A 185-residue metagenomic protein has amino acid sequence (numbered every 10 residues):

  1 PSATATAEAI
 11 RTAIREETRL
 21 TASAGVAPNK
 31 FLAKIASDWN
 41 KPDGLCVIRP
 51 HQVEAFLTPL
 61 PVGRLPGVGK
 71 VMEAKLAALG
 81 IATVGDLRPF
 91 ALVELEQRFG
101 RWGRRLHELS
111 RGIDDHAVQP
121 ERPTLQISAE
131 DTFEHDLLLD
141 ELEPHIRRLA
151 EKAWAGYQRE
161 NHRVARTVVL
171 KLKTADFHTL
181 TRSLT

Functional and structural regions predicted by a protein language model:
P1-R98, W102-R105: Gly/Gly-Pro- and Ser/Thr-rich, intrinsically disordered tail segments characteristic of DNA damage-repair and tolerance
R64, M72, A77-T185: DNA-contacting surface of Y-family translesion DNA polymerases
